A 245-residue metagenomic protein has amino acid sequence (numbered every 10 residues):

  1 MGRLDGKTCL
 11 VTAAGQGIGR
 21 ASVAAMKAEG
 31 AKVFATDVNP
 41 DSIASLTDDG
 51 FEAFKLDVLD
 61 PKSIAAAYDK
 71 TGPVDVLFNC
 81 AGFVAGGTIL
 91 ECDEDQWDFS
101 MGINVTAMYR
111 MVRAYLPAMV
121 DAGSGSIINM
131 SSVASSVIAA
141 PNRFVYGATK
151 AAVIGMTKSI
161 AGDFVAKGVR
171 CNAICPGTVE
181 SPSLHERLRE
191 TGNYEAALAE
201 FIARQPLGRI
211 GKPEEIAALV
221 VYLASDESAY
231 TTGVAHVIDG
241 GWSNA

Functional and structural regions predicted by a protein language model:
T88-I89, D93-F99, F201: Substrate-binding pocket helix/loop in short-chain dehydrogenase/reductase
V112, T149, T157: Active-site helix of classical SDR
P117, G162-D163, A229: Alpha-helical segment proximal to the catalytic Tyr-Lys
S132: Residue(s) in the substrate-gating loop at a strand-loop-helix junction that position the organic substrate next
V165, R170, T231-G233: Short, small/polar-rich loop/turn modules that mediate ligand/substrate recognition or access, typified
P176-E186, S225: Short, flexible catalytic-loop segment of classical short-chain dehydrogenase/reductase
V221, T232-A245: Short C-terminal tail/terminal secondary-structure segment of NAD(P)H-dependent dehydrogenase/reductase domains
